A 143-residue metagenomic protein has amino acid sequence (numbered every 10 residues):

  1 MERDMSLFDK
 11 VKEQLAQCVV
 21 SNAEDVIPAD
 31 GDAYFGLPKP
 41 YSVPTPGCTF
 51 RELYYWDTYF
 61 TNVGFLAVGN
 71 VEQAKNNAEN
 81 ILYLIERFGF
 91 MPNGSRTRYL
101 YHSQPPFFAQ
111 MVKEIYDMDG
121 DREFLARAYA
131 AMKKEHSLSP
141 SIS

Functional and structural regions predicted by a protein language model:
M1-S143: Acidic, mature catalytic/reactive cores of soluble proteins
